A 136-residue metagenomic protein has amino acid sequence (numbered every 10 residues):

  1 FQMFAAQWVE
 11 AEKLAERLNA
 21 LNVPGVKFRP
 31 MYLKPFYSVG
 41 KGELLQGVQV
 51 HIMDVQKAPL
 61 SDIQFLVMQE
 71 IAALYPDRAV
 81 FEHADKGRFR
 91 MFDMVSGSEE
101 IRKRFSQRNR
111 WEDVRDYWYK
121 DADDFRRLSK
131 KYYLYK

Functional and structural regions predicted by a protein language model:
F1-Y117: Conserved functional hotspot residues or short segments at active or partner-binding sites across diverse domains
D123-K136: Flexible, low-complexity junctional segments that flank or bridge functional domains
